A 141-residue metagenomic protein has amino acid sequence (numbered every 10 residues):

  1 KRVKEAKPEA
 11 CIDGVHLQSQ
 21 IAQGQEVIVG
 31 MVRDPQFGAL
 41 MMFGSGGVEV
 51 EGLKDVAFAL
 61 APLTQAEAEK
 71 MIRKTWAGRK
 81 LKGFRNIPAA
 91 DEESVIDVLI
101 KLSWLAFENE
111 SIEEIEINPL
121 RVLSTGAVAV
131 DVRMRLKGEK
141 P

Functional and structural regions predicted by a protein language model:
K1-P141: ATP-dependent carboxylate/acyl-activation modules
